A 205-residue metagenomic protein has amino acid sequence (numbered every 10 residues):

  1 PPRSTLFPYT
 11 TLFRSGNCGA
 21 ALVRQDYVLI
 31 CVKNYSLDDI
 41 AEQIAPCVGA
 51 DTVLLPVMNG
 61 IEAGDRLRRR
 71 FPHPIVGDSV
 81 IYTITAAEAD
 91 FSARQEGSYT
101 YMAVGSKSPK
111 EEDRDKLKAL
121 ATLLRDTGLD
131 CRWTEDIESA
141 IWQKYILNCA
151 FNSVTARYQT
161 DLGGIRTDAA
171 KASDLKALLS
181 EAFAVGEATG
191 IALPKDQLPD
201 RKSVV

Functional and structural regions predicted by a protein language model:
P1-L12: Short, small-residue-biased leader/transition segments that mark boundaries at the very start of proteins
T5, A21-L22, R94-G97: Short, flexible turn/loop "capping" segments at secondary-structure junctions
T10-S15, R132: Short gly/ser/thr-rich secondary-structure transition/capping motifs
F13-S92: Rossmann-like NAD(P)(H) cofactor-binding subdomain of soluble oxidoreductases
P46-C47, R70-I75, D90-K195: Internal alpha-helical scaffold of NAD(P)-dependent oxidoreductase catalytic cores
K195-R201: Short catalytic/ligand-gating loop segments at beta-alpha or beta-beta junctions within enzyme catalytic domains
